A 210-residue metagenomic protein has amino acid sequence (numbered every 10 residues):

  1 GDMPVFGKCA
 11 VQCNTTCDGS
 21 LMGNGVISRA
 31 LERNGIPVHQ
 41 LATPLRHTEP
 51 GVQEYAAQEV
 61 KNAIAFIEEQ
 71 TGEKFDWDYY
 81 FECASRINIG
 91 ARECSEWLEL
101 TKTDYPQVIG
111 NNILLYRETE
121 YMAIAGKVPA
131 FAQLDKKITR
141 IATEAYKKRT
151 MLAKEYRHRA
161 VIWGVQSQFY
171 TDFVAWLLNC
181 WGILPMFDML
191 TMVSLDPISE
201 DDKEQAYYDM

Functional and structural regions predicted by a protein language model:
G1-F75, T191, D196-M210: Trp/Phe/Arg-rich N-terminal binding region typifying the photolyase-homology
A57, K61, A65-D196: A charged, amphipathic alpha-helical module
